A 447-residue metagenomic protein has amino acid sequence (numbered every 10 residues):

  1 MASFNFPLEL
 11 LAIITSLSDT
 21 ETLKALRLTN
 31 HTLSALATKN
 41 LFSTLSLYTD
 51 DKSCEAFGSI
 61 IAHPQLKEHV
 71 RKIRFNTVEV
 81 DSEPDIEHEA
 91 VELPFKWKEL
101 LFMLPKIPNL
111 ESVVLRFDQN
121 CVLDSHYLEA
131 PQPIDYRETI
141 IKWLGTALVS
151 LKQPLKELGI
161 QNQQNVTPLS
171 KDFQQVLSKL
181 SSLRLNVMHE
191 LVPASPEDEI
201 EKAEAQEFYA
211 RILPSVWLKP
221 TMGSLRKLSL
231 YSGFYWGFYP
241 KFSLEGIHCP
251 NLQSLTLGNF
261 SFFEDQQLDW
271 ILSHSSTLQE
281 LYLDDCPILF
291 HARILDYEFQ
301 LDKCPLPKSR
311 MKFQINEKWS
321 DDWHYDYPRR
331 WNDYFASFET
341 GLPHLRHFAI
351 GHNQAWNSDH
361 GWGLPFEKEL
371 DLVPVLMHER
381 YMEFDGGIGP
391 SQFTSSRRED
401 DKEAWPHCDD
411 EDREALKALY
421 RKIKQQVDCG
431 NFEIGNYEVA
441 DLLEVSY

Functional and structural regions predicted by a protein language model:
M1, E21, L28, E68 (+5 more regions): Eukaryote-biased feature marking scaffold/signaling PDZ-domain proteins and nuclear chromatin regulators
A2-L93, G246: Hydrophobic regular-secondary-structure patch
A35, V78, S150, Q163 (+4 more regions): Positions within ordered alpha-helical repeat solenoids
T49, T77, F117, N162 (+5 more regions): Residues on the solvent-exposed faces and adjacent turns of beta-rich solenoids used to engage binding targets
F57, V80-N251, E264-Q267: Leucine-rich repeat
K67, I73, V78-S82, D118-C121 (+3 more regions): Short, solvent-exposed beta-strand-terminating loops
P250-Y447: Leucine-rich solenoid repeat modules
